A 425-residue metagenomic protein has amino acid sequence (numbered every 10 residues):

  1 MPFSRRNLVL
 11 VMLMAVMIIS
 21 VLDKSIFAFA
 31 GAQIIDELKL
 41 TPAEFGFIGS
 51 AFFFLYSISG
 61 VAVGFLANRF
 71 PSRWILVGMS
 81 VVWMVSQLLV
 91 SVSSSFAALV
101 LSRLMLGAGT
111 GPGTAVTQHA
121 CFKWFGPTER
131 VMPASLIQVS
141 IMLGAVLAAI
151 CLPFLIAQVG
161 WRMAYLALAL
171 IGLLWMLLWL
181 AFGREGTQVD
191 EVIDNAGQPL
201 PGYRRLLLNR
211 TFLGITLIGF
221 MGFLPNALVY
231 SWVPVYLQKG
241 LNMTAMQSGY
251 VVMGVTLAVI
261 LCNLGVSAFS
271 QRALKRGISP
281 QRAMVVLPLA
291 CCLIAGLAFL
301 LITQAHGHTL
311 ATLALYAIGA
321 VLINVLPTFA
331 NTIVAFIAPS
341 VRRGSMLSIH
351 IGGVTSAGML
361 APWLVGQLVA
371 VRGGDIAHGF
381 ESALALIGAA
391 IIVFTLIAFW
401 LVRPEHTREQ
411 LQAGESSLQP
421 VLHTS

Functional and structural regions predicted by a protein language model:
M1-P2, G186-I215, S417-L422: Juxtamembrane intracellular "pre-TM" segments in multi-pass secondary transporters
L8-P42, V229-P234: Extracytoplasmic
F27-A28, R210-N263, P327, N331 (+1 more regions): Extracytoplasmic gate region of multi-pass secondary transporters
K39, P71, V92-A98, G126 (+2 more regions): Helix-breaking motifs and short loop linkers at transmembrane-helix boundaries and internal kinks in secondary membrane
I58-S94: Conserved MFS/SLC helix-loop-helix module at the cytosolic interface between two early adjacent transmembrane helices
S102-I141: Cytoplasmic helix-loop-helix junction between adjacent transmembrane helices in 12-TM secondary transporters
I137-A181: Helix-loop-helix hairpin linking two adjacent transmembrane segments in secondary transporters
M163-A181, E381-W400: Symmetry-related core transmembrane helices of the 12-TM Major Facilitator Superfamily/SLC fold
